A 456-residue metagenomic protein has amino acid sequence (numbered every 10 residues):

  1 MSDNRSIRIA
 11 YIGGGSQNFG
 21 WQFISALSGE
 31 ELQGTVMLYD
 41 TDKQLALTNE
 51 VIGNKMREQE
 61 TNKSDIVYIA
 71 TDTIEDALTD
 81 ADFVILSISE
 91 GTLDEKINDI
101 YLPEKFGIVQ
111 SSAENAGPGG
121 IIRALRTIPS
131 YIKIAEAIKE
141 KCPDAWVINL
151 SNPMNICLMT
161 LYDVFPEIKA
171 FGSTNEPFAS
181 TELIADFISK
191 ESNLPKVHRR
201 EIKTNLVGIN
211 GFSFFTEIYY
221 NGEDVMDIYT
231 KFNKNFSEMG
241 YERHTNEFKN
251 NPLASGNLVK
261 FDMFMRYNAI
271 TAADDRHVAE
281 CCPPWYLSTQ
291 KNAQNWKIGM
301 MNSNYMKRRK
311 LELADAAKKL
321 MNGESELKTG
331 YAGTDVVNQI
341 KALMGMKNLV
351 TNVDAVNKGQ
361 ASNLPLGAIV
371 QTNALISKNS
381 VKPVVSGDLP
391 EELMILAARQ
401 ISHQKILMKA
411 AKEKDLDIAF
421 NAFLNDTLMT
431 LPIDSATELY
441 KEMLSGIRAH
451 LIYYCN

Functional and structural regions predicted by a protein language model:
S6-Y39: N-terminal Rossmann-like dinucleotide-binding module
L32-N54: NAD(P)-binding Rossmann-fold cofactor-contacting core
V67-D80: Short acidic low-complexity segments
T79, I85-L86, N149: Redox-cofactor binding/interface segments in oxidoreductases and associated redox assembly factors
I88-G91: Conserved NAD(P)H cofactor-binding loop of Rossmann-fold oxidoreductase domains
D94-V164: Rossmann-fold NAD(P)-binding glycine/threonine-rich loop
W146-G222: Rossmann-fold dinucleotide-binding core
S192-N456: Long, compositionally biased stretches enriched for glycine and/or charged residues
